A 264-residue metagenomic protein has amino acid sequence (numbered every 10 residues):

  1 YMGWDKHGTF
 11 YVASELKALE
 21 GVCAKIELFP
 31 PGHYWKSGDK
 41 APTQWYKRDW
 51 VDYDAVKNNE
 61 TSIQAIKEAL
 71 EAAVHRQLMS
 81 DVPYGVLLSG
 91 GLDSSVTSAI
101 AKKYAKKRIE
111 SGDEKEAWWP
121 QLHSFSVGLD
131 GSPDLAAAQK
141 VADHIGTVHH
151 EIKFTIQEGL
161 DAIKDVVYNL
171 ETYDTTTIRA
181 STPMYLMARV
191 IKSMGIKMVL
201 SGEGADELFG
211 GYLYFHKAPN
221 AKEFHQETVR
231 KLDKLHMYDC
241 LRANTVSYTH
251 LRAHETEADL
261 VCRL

Functional and structural regions predicted by a protein language model:
Y1-T172, M184: Cysteine-centered catalytic environments shared across enzyme families
S14-E15, N220-E223, T256: Alpha-helix N-cap recognition
D93, D134, D206-E207, D259: Acidic active-site catalytic centers that drive phospho-/nucleotidyl reactions and related ester hydrolyses
G128, G204, H254: Anionic group-transfer/hydrolysis microenvironments
D174-A180: Short, flexible loop segments at the rims of nucleotide/cofactor-binding pockets, characterized by
I178, L186-Y248: Active-site adenylate/phosphate-handling loop in enzymes that bind or generate adenylated species
T249-T256: Conserved small/polar residues in nucleotide/adenosyl-binding loops
L260-L264: Hydrophobic alpha-helical segments, chiefly the membrane-spanning helices and signal/signal-anchor peptides
